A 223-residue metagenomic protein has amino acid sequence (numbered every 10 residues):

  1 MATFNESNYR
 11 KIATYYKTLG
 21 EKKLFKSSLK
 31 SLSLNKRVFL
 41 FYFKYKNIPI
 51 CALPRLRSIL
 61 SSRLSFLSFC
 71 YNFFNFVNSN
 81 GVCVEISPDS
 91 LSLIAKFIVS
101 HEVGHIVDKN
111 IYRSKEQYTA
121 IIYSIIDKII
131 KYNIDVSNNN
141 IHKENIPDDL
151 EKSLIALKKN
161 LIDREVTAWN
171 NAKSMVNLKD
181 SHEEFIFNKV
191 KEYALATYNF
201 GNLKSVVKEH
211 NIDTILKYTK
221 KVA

Functional and structural regions predicted by a protein language model:
F4-A13, L91-L93, I126-I130, N140-A223: Long, well-structured alpha-helical subdomains associated with metal-dependent extracellular/ecto-lumenal hydrolases
A13-K17, L29, S33, K173: Residue-level detector of alpha-helical secondary structure
F25-G81: Catalytic zinc-binding patch centered on the HExxH motif and its immediate surroundings that defines zinc-dependent
R57, S61, N80-I98: Short pre-active-site segment immediately N-terminal to the catalytic Zn-binding motif
F74-V84, K109, F200: Long, positively charged, glycine-interspersed low-complexity recognition regions
S79-V82, I86, P147-S153: Short glycine/proline-rich turn/loop motifs
P88-K96, E102-A120: Catalytic Zn2+-binding segment of zinc metalloproteases
R113-N138, K143: Divalent metal-dependent catalytic cores for phosphoryl transfer on phosphate-bearing substrates
